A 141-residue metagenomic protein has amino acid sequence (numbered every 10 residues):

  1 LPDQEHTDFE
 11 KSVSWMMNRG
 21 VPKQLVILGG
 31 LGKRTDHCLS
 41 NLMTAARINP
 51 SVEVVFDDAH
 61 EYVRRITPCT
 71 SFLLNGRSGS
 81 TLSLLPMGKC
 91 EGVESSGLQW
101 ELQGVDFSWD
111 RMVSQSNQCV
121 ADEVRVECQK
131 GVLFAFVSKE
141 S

Functional and structural regions predicted by a protein language model:
L1-N49: Acidic/Gly/His-enriched mid-domain segments of enzyme catalytic cores or analogous surface patches that mediate
L1-P2, D58-H60, G88: Residues at the C-termini of beta-strands that transition into short coil/loop
D8-E10, H37-C38, E61, S95 (+1 more regions): Non-transmembrane, interaction-prone segments in cytosolic or luminal domains
R19, K23, R34, R47 (+4 more regions): Arginine residue identity/basic-tract feature
L28-G30, D57, L85: Short beta-strand segments
G30, A59, S138-E140: Cofactor-binding loop segments of dinucleotide-utilizing enzymes, especially the Rossmann-like FAD- and NAD(P)+-binding
D36-H37, T44-R77, L82: Class I SAM-dependent methyltransferase SAM-binding "motif I" and its flanking Rossmann-like core
I66-S141: Long, charged alpha-helical interface segments
